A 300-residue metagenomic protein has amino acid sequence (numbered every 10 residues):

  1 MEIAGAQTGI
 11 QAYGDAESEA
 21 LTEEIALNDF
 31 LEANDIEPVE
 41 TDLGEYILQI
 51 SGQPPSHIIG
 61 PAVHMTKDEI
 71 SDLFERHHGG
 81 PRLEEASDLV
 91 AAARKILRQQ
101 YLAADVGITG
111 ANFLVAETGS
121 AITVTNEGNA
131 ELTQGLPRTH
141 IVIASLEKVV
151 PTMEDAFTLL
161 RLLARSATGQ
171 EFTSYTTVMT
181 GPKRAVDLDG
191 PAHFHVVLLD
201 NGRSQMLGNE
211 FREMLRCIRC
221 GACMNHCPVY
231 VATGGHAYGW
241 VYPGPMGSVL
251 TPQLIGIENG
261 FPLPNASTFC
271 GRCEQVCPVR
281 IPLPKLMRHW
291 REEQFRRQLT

Functional and structural regions predicted by a protein language model:
M1-E210: The feature marks the mature, well-folded catalytic cores of soluble enzymes
E19, R219, T268-G271: Short, glycine/acidic-rich beta->alpha junctions
E37, C223, C273: Residue-level detector of anion-binding/catalytic polar loops
V115, C217, S267: Short glycine- and Lys/Arg-enriched binding-loop motifs that mark or flank ligand-binding interfaces
E117, N225, Q275: Short alpha-helical basic/polar micro-motif
P151-M153, A167-F172, N225, A232 (+1 more regions): Acidic/polar loop patches that form or flank catalytic/metal-binding clefts of enzymes that bind anionic ligands
D187-M214, V229-T300: Ferredoxin-type iron-sulfur electron-transfer modules in oxidoreductases and energy-metabolism complexes
C217, G221-M224: Phosphate-binding glycine-rich loops and their immediate beta-loop-alpha structural context
